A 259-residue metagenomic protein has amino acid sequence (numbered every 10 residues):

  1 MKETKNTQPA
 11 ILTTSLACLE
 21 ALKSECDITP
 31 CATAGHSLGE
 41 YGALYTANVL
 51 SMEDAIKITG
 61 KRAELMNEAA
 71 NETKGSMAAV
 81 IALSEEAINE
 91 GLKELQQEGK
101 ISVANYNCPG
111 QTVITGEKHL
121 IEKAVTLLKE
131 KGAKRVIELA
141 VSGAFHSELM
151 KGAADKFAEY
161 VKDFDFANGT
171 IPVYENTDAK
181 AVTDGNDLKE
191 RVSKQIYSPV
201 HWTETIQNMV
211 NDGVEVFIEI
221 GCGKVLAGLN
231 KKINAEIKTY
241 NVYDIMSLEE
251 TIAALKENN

Functional and structural regions predicted by a protein language model:
M1-I88, L139, V216-M246, E250: FabD-like malonyl-/acyl-CoA
T7-P9, A144, P199: Glycine-rich phosphate/pyrophosphate-binding beta-alpha loops
K23, K129, V210-G213: Non-catalytic positions within long, well-ordered alpha-helices that form the structural scaffold/packing of enzyme
A47-Y197: Alpha/beta catalytic cores of group-transfer enzymes, especially the acyltransferase/condensing modules of polyketide
A167-I171, E175-N176, A181, K189 (+3 more regions): Cys-dependent protein tyrosine phosphatase-like superfamily
